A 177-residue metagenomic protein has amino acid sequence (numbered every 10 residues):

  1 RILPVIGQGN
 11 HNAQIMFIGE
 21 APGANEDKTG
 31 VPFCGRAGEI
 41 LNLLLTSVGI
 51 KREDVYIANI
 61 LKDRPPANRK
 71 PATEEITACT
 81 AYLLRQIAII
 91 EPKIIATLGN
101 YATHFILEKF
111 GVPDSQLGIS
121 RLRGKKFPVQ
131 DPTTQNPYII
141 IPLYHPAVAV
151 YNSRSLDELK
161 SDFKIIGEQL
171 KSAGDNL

Functional and structural regions predicted by a protein language model:
R1-L177: A polyanion-binding, active-site-adjacent surface
